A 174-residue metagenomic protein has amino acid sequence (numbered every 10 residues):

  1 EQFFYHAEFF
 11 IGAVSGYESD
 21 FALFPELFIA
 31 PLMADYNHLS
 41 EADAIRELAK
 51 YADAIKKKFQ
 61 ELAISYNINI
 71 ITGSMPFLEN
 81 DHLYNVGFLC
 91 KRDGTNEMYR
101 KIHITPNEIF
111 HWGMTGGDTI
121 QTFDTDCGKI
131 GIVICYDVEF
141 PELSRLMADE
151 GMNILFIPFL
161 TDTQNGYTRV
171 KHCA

Functional and structural regions predicted by a protein language model:
F3-I11, V138-R145: Short, acidic/polar
F4-R92, D162-A174: Cys-nucleophile CN-hydrolase/nitrilase-fold catalytic domain and related Cys-dependent amidase chemistry that acts on
E61, L78-I154, P158-C173: Active-site catalytic loop in hydrolytic enzyme cores
